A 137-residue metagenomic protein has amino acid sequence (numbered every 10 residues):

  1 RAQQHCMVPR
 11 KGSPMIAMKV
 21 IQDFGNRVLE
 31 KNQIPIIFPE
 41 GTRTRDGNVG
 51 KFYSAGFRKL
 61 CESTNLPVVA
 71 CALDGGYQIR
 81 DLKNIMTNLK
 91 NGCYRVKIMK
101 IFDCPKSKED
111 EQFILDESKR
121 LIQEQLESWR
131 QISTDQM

Functional and structural regions predicted by a protein language model:
R1-N26: Membrane-interfacial amphipathic helices and adjacent loop/beta segments that form the lipid-substrate binding surface
M7, P67-V68, R130: Secondary-structure boundary/capping signal
G12, K106-E109, F113: Short, surface-exposed alpha-helical recognition segments that flank or form part of ligand/macromolecule-binding
A17-G50, I114-L126: N-terminal/domain-start segments enriched in small and hydrophobic, helix-friendly residues, covering either
E30-I36, T42-E109: A cross-family acyltransferase "interaction/gating" segment
E62-N65, Q123, E127: Sec-exported extracytoplasmic/periplasmic mature domains
R130-M137: Cytosolic-facing loops and C-terminal tails of multi-pass membrane proteins
